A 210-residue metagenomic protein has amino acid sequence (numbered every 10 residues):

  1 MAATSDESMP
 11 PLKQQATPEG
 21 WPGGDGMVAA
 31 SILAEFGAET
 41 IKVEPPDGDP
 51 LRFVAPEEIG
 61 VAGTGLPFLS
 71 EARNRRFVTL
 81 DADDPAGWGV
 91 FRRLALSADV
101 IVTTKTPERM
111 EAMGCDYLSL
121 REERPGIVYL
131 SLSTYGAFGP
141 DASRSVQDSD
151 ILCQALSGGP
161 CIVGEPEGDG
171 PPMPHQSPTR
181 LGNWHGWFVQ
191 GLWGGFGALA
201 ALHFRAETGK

Functional and structural regions predicted by a protein language model:
M1-P10: Basic/polar N-terminal segments that are highly enriched at the extreme N-terminus, encompassing both cleavable
M9-G48, A55: Conserved small-residue-rich beta-alpha loop and adjacent elements that most often cradle the phosphate/pyrophosphate
P18-W21, G63-E122: A structured beta-alpha segment of the ubiquitous adenosine-cofactor-binding alpha/beta core
P22, D83, N183-W187: Alpha-helix N-cap/helix-initiation motif
G24, D47, A86, E108-M110 (+2 more regions): Glycine-rich nucleotide phosphate-binding loop and flanking beta-alpha elements of Rossmann-like dinucleotide-binding
V28-S31, G65-L69, G195: Hydrophobic alpha-helical segments in the ANL/AMP-binding
I32-F36, S97, E111-K210: Active-site-adjacent "lid/gating" segments in soluble enzymes
E35-F77: Glycine-rich phosphate-binding loop and adjoining beta1-alpha1-beta2 segment of Rossmann-like nucleotide-binding folds
